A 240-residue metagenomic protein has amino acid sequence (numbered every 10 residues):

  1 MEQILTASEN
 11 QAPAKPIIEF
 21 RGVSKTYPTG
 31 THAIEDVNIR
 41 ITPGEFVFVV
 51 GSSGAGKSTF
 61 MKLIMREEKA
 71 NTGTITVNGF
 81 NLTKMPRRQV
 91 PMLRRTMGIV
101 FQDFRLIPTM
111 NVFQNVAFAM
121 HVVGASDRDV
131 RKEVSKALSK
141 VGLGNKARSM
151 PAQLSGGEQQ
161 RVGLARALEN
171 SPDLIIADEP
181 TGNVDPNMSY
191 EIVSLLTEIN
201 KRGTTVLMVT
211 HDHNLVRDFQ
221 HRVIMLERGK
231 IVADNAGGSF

Functional and structural regions predicted by a protein language model:
P28, L82-G98, K201: ABC ATPase NBD coupling module
M65: Helix-to-loop junction immediately C-terminal to a conserved catalytic motif
G73-N81: Conserved ABC transporter NBD signature motif
M110-F118: Short coil-to-helix segment of the ABC ATPase nucleotide-binding domain corresponding to the Q-loop/switch region
S149-A152, N170, R202: Conserved signature/switch motifs of ABC ATPase nucleotide-binding domains
M150-L154, E158-Q160: Conserved ABC ATPase signature
I175-D178: Catalytic Walker B motif of ABC-type/P-loop ATPase nucleotide-binding domains
